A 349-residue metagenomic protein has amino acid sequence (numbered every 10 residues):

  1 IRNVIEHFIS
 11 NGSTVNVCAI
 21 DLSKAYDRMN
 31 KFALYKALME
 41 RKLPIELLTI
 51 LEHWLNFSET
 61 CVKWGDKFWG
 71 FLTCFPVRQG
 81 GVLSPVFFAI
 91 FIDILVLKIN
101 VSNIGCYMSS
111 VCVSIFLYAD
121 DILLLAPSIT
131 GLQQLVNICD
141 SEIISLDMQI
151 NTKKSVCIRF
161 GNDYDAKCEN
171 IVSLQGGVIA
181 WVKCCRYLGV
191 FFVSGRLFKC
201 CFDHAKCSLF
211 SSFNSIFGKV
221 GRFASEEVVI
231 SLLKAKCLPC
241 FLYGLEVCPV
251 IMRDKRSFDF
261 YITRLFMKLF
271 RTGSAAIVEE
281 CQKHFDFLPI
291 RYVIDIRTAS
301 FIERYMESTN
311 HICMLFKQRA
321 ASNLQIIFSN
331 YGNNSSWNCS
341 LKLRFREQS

Functional and structural regions predicted by a protein language model:
I1, F8, D21, L38 (+13 more regions): Mobile genetic element proteins and their domesticated derivatives, centered on retroelements and DNA transposons
I1-I94: Conserved pre-catalytic core of RNA-dependent polymerases
K24-R41, V77, I115-I144, G161-Y164 (+1 more regions): Catalytic palm subdomain of template-directed nucleic-acid polymerases, centered on the conserved carboxylate motif
F87-A119, L123-L125, L132: Active-site palm subdomain of RNA-directed nucleic acid polymerases
C139, S257-F266, T298-F301: Short amphipathic alpha-helical coiled-coil/interface segments
Q149-C184: Short, conserved micro-motifs composed of acidic
L174-P249: Basic, alpha-helical interaction scaffolds
S274, H284-S349: Acidic catalytic cores of enzymes that act on phosphate-bearing nucleotides/polynucleotides
